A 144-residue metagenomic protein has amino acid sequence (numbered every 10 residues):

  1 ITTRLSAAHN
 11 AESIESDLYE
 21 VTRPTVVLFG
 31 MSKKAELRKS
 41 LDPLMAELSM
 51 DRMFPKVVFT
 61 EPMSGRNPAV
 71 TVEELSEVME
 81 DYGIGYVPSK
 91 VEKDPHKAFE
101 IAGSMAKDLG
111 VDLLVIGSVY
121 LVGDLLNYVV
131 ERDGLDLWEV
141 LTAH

Functional and structural regions predicted by a protein language model:
I1-F54: Nucleotide phosphate-binding/pyrophosphate-handling subdomain across enzymes that bind or process nucleotide phosphates
T3, L41-D112: C-terminal helical cap/extension that packs against the catalytic core of soluble nucleotide-cofactor enzymes
V27-F29, F59, V115: Structural beta-sheet core signal
A35, L121-G123: Short, active-site-adjacent cap segments at secondary-structure transitions
L44, V130-R132: Short secondary-structure boundary/capping segments
P62-G65, G134-H144: Short, flexible loop segments at boundaries between secondary-structure elements
S118: Active-site-proximal loop/hinge segments that shape catalytic or ion-binding/gating pockets
